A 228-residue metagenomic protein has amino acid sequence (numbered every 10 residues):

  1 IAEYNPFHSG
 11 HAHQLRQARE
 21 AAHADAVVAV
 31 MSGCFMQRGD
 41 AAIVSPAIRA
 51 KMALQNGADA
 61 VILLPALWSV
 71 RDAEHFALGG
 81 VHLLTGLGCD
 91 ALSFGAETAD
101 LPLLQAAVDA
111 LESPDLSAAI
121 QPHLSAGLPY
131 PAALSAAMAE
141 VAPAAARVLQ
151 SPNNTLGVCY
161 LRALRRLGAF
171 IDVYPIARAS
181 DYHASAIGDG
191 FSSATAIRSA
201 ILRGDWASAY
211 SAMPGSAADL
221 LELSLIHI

Functional and structural regions predicted by a protein language model:
I1: Glycine- and acidic
N5-H13, R19-R147, C159: N-terminal Rossmann-like or analogous alpha/beta NTP/dinucleotide-binding catalytic cores that position adenine
A126-P129, A133-S224: Glycine- and charge-enriched loop/helix tracts that form the active or gating conduit in phosphate/cation-handling
I226-I228: Conserved small/polar residues in nucleotide/adenosyl-binding loops
